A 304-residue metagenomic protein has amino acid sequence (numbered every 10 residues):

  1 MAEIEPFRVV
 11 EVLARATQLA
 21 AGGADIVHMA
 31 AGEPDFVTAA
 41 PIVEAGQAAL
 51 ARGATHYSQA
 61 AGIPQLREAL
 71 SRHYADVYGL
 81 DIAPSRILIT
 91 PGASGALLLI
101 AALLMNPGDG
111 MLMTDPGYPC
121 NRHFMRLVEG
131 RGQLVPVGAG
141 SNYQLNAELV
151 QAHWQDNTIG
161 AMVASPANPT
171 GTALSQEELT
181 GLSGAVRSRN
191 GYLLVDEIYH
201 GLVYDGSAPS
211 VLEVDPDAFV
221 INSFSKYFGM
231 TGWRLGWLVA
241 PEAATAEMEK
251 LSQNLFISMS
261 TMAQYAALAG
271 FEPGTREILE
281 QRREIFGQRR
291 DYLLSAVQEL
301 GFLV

Functional and structural regions predicted by a protein language model:
A2-G92, L99, F271-P273, G287 (+1 more regions): N-terminal small-domain helix-loop-helix segment of the aminotransferase-like
L19-G22, V128, S188-R189, L300: Helix C-cap/helix->beta junction micro-motif
A39, F219-V220, F224-V304: PLP-dependent aminotransferase class I/II
D81-I87, P107-G110, N157, P216-D217: Short acidic capping loops at alpha-helix termini that bridge into adjacent secondary structure
L103-M125: Conserved PLP-anchoring active-site segment centered on the Schiff-base-forming lysine
D109, G130, S188-Y192, P216: A short helix->loop->beta-strand "cap" motif at the edges of active sites that frequently abuts
L127-Q133: A short helix-loop-beta submotif of the ANL/AMP-binding
A139-G206: Active-site phosphate-binding strand-loop segment of PLP-dependent enzymes
